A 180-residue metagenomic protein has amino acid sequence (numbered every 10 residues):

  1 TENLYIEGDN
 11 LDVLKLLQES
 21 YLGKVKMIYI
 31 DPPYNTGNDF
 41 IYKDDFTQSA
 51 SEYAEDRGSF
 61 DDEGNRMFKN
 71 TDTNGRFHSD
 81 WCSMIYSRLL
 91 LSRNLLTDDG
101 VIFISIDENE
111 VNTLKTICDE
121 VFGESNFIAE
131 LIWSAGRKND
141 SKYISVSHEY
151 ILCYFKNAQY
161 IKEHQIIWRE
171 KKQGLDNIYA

Functional and structural regions predicted by a protein language model:
T1-A180: Core catalytic lobe of class I
